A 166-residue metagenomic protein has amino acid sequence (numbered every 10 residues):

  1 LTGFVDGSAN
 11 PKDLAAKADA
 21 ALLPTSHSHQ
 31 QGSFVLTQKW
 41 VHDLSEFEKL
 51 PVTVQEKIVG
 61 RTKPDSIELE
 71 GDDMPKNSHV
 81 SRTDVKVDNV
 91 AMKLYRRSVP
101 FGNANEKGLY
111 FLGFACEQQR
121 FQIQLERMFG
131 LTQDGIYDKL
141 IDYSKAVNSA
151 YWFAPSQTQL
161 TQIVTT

Functional and structural regions predicted by a protein language model:
L1-T166: Long, histidine/aromatic-enriched segments associated with O2/redox biology
